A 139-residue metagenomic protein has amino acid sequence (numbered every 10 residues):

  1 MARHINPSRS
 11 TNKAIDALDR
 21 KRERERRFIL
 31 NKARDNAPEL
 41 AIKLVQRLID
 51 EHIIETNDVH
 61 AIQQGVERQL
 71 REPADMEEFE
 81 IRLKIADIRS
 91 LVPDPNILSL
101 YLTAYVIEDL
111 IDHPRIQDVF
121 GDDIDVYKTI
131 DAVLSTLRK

Functional and structural regions predicted by a protein language model:
A2-K139: Internal, charge-rich low-complexity segments
